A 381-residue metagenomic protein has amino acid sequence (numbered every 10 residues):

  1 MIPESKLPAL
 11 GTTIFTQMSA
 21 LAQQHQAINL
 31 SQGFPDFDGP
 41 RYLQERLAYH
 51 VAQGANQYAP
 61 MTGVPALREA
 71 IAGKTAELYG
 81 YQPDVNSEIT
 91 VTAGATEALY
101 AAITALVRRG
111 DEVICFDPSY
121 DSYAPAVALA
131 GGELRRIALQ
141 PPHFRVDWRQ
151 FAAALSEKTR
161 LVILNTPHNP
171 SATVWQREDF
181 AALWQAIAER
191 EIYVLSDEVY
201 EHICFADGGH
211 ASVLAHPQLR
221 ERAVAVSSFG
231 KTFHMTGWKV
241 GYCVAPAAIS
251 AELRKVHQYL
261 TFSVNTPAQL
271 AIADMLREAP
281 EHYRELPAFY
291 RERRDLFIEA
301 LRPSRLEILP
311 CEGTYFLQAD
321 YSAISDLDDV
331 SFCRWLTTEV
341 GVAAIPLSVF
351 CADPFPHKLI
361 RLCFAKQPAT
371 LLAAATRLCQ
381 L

Functional and structural regions predicted by a protein language model:
P3-G94, A101, M275-E278: N-terminal small-domain helix-loop-helix segment of the aminotransferase-like
G73, A153, W335-A344, F350-L381: PLP-dependent enzyme catalytic core of the Aspartate aminotransferase-like
A105-V127: Conserved PLP-anchoring active-site segment centered on the Schiff-base-forming lysine
L129-R135: A short helix-loop-beta submotif of the ANL/AMP-binding
G132, E189-I192, R220-E221: A short helix->loop->beta-strand "cap" motif at the edges of active sites that frequently abuts
L139-D207: Active-site phosphate-binding strand-loop segment of PLP-dependent enzymes
A215, R220-R291, D295, E299-A300 (+1 more regions): Conserved core segment of the aminotransferase class I/II
A273, F289-I298, I308-Y321, F355: Conserved glycine-rich beta-strand-loop-beta hairpin in the small C-terminal domain of fold type I
